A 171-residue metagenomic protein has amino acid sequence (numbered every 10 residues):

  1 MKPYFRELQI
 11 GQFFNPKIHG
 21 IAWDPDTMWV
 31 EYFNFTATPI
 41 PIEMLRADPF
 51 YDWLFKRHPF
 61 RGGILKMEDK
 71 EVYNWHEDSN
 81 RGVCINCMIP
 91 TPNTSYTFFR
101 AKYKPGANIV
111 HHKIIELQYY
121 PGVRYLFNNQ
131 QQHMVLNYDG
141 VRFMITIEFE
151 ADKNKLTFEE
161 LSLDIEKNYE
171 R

Functional and structural regions predicted by a protein language model:
M1, W75, K153: Nucleic-acid-interacting cores, centered on viral/eukaryotic replication and modification enzymes
M1-I64, K70-V72: Non-heme Fe(II)/2-oxoglutarate
P3-F5, G82-C84, M144: Intrinsic-disorder/low-complexity, polar/charged segments enriched in Ser/Thr/Lys/Arg/Asp/Glu/Gln
Q12, I89-T91, F149-K153: Non-catalytic surface loops within mature trypsin-like serine protease
R46-A47, T97-R100, L156-E160: Short, charged, solvent-exposed linker or helix-capping segments at domain edges/interfaces that act as flexible hinges
H58, R81, D139-V141: A short, structural micro-pattern
F60-R124: Catalytic core of non-heme Fe(II) oxygenases with the double-stranded beta-helix
K104-R171: Catalytic core of Fe(II)/2-oxoglutarate
